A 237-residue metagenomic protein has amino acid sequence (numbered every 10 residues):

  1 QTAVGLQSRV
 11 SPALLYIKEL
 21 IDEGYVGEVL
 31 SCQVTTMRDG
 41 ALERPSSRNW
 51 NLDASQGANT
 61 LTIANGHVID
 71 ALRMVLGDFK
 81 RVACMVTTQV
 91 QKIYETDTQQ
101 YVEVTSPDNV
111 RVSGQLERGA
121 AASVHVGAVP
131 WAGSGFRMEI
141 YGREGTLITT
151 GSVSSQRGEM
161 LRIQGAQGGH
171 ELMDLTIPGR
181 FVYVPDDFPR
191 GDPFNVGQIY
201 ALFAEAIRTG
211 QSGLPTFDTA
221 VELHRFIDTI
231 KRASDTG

Functional and structural regions predicted by a protein language model:
T2-V4, V124, T149: Hydrophobic residues in well-ordered beta-strands that form the structural core
A3, S8-E103, G237: Predominantly a Rossmann-like dinucleotide-binding segment in NAD(P)-dependent oxidoreductases
P12, A132-G135, P215: Residues that form or flank phosphate/diphosphate-binding pockets in enzymes that use nucleotide phosphates
G66, H125-S134: Glycine-rich phosphate/pyrophosphate-binding beta-alpha loops
R81, Q91-D97, V102-E103, R111-L116 (+2 more regions): C-terminal glycine/acidic-rich active-site capping loop/insertion
T105-S106, A120, A132-G135: Glycine/proline-rich active-site loop of Rossmann-fold NAD(P)-dependent oxidoreductases
G191, N195, I199, I227-G237: Stable alpha-helical structural segments in soluble proteins, enriched in small hydrophobic residues
